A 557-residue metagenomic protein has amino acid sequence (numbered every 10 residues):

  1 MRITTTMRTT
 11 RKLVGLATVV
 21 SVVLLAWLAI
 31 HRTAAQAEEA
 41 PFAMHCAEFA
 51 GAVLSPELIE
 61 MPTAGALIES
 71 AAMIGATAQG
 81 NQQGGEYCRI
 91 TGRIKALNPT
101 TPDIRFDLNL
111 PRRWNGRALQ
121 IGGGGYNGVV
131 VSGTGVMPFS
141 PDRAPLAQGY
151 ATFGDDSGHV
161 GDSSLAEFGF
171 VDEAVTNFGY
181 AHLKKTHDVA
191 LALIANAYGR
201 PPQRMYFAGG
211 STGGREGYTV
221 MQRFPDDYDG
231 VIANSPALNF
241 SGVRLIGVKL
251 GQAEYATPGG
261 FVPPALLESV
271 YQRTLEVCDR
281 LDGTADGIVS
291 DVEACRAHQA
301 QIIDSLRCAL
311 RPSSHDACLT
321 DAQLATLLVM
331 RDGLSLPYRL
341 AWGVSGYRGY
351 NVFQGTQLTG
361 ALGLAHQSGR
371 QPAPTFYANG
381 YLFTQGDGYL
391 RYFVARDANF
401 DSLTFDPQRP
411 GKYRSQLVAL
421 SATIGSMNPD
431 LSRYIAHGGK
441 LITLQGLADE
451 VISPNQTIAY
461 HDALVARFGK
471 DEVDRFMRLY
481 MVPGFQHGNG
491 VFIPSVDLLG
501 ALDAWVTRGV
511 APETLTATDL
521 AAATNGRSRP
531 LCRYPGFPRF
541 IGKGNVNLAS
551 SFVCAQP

Functional and structural regions predicted by a protein language model:
T33-R117, V130-S132, V136-S140, T284-V289 (+3 more regions): Catalytic-loop region of hydrolases
N115, G124-G199, L245-I246, A253 (+2 more regions): Cap/lid segment of the alpha/beta-hydrolase catalytic domain
R200-G210: Alpha/beta-hydrolase fold nucleophile elbow
G209-G213, G217: Gly/Ala-rich beta-loop-alpha elbow adjacent to hydrolase catalytic centers
T219-M221, D226-S335: A catalytic-pocket lid/entrance helix-loop region that shapes and gates access to the active site across common
T443-Q445: Short beta-strand/loop motif that positions the catalytic acidic residue of the alpha/beta-hydrolase fold
V451-N455: Conserved alpha/beta-hydrolase "acid-adjacent" motif
M477-G490: Histidine-bearing beta->alpha loop at or near hydrolase active sites
